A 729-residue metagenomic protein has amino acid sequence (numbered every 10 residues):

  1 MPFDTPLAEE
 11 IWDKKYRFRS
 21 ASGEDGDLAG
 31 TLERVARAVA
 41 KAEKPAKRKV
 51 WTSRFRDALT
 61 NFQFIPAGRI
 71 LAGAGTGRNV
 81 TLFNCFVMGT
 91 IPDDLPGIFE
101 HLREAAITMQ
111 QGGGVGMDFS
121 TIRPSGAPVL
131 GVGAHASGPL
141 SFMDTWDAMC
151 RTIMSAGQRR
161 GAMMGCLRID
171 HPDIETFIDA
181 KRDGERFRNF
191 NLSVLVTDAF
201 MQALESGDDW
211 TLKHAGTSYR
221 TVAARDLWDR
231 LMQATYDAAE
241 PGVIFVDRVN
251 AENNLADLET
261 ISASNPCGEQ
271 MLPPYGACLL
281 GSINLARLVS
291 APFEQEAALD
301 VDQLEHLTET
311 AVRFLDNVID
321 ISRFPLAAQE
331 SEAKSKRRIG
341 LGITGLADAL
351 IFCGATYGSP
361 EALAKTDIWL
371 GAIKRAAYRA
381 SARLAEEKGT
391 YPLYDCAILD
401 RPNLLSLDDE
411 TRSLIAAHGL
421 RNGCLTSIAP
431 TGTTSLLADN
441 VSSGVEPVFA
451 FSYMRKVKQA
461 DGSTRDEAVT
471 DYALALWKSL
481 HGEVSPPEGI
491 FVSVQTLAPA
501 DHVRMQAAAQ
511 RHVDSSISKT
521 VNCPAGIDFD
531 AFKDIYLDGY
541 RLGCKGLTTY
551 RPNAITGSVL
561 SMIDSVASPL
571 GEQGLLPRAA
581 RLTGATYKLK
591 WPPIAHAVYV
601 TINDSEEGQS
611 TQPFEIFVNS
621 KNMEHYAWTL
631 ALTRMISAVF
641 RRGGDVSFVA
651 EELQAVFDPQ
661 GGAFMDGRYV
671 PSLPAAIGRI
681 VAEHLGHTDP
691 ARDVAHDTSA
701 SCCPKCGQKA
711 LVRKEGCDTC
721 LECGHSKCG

Functional and structural regions predicted by a protein language model:
M1-L82, G89, W228-M232, D237 (+4 more regions): Acidic/polar, glycine-rich intrinsically disordered N-terminal extensions of enzymes
P2, F83-V301, F324-E330, A377 (+3 more regions): Active-site cavity-forming subdomains of large catalytic enzyme subunits
A58-G75, I169, V312-I319, E332-G354: Core structural elements
A74-R78, L82, F86, D94-D118 (+12 more regions): Conserved phosphate/anionic-ligand binding catalytic regions in large, soluble enzymes, centered on
V196, E252-S262, P266-M271, I339 (+4 more regions): Terminal amphipathic helices with adjacent charged low-complexity linkers/tails
H214-T217, L307-E330, K334, R338 (+6 more regions): Internal maturation/activation junctions in enzymes
G268-M271, L315-D320, R401-L404, L414-H418 (+4 more regions): Catalytic alpha/beta core of large soluble enzyme barrels
C703-C706, C720-C723: Short cysteine-rich clusters marking metal-coordination/redox-active sites
